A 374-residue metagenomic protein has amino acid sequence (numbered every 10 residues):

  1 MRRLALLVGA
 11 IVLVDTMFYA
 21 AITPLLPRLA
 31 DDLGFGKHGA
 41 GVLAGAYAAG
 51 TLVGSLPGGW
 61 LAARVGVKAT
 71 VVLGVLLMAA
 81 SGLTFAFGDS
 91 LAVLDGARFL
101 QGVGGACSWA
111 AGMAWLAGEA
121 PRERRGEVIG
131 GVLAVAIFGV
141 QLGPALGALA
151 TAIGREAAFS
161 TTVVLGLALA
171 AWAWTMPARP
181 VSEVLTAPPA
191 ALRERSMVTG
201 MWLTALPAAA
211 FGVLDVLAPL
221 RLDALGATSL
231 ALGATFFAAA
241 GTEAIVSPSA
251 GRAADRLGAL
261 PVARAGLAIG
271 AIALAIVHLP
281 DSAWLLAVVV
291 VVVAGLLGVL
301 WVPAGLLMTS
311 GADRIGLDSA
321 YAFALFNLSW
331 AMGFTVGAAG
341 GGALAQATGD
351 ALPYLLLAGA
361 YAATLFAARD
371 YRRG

Functional and structural regions predicted by a protein language model:
A48-L56, V140-Q141, A240-P248, F334-T335: Residue-level signature of mid-helix packing/kink "hotspots" within the transmembrane helices of 12-pass Major
V53-D89, A254-L257: Conserved MFS/SLC helix-loop-helix module at the cytosolic interface between two early adjacent transmembrane helices
A69-L83, V163, P261-A275: Structural signature of the two symmetry-related core transmembrane helices
A92-L100, W284-V293: Paired small-residue
A97-A136: Cytoplasmic helix-loop-helix junction between adjacent transmembrane helices in 12-TM secondary transporters
S108-A120, L300-R314: Intracellular juxtamembrane helix-capping segments at the cytosolic ends of symmetry-related transmembrane helices
R122, G131-W174: Helix-loop-helix hairpin linking two adjacent transmembrane segments in secondary transporters
V164-S182, T364-R372: C-terminal membrane-cytosol helix-exit motif in multi-pass small-molecule transporters
